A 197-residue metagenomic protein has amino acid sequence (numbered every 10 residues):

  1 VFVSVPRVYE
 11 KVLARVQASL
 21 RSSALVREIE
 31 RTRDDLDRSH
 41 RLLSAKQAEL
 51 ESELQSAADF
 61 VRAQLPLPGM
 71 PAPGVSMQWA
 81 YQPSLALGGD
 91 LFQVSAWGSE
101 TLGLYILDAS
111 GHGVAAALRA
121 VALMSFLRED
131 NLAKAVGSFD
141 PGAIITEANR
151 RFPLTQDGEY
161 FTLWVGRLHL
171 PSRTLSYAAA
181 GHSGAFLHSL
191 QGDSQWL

Functional and structural regions predicted by a protein language model:
F2-V3: Two-component signal transduction core modules
P6-V16, L20: C-terminal output helix
Q17-D34: The C-terminal output helix
R38-L197: … and, occasionally, acidic/histidine-rich disordered N-termini of signaling adaptors
